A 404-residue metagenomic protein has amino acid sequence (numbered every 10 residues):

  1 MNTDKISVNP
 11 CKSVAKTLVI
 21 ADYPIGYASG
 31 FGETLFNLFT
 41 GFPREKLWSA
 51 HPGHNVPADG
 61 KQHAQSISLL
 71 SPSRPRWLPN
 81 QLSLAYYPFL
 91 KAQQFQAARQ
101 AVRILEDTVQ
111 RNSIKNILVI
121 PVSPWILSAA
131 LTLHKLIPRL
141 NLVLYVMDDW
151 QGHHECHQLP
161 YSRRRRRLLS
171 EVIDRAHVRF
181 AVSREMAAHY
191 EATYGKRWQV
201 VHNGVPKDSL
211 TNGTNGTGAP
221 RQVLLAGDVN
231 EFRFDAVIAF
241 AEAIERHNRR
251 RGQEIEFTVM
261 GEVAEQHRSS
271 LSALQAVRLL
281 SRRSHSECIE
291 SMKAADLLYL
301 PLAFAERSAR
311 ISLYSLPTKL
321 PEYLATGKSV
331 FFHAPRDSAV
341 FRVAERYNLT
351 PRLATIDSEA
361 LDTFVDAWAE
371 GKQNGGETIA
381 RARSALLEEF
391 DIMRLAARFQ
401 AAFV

Functional and structural regions predicted by a protein language model:
N2-L70, I244-H247: N-terminal subdomain of nucleotide-sugar transferases
G53-N55, V172-W198, F341, F399: A short, active-site helix/loop in glycosyltransferases that binds the activated sugar's phosphate group
R99, E106, L127-S128, L136 (+1 more regions): Membrane-proximal helix-turn-helix segments that form the acceptor-binding/catalytic region of lipid-linked
N141-V143, Q151-E171, K207: Nucleotide-sugar donor phosphate/pyrophosphate-binding loop at the beta->alpha transition of glycosyltransferases
E185, N203-G204: Carbohydrate-associated surface elements
K207-D208, N215-S270, S281-S286: Conserved catalytic-core segment of nucleotide-activated headgroup transferases in glycan assembly
F232-D235, S286-S291, L298-P321, V330-R342: Nucleotide-sugar-dependent
T355-D362, A369-F403: A charged, aromatic-enriched C-terminal amphipathic alpha-helix characteristic of glycosyltransferases across folds
